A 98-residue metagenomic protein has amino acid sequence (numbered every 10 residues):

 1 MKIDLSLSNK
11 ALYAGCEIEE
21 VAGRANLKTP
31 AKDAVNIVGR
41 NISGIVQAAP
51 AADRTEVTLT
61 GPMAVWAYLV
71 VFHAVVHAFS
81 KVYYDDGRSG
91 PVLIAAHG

Functional and structural regions predicted by a protein language model:
M1-T58, A67-G98: Long, low-complexity, Lys/Arg-enriched
G61: Short glycine-centered, acidic/aromatic-flanked micro-motifs in structured strand/loop junctions that mark active-site
